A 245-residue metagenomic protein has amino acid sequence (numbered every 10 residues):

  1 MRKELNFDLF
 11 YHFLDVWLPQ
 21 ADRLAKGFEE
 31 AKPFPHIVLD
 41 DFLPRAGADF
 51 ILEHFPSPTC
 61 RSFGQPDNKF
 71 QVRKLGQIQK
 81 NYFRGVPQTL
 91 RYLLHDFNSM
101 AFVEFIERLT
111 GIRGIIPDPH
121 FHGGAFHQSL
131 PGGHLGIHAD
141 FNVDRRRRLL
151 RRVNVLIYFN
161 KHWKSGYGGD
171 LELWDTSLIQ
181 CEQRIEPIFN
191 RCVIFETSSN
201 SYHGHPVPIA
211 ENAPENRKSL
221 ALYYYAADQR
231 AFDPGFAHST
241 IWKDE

Functional and structural regions predicted by a protein language model:
M1-K32, H238-E245: Fe(II)/2-oxoglutarate
R2-K3, G132, V143-R151, N160-E245: Catalytic core of Fe(II)/2-oxoglutarate
L9, V16, A25-L109: Non-heme Fe(II)/2-oxoglutarate
H36, H138, H203-H205: Histidine-centered active-site/metal-ligand motif
D41, Q128, P187: Conserved strand-loop elements at the edges of beta-sheets that form or border functional pockets
H54-P56, R84-T89, L94-R151: Non-heme Fe(II) oxygenase catalytic core, chiefly the N-lobe of the double-stranded beta-helix
T59-C60, R113-I116, K161-S165: Proline-centered turn/helix-capping motifs that create local helix->coil transitions or kinks
N154-L156: Eukaryotic charged/polar low-complexity linker/IDR segments
